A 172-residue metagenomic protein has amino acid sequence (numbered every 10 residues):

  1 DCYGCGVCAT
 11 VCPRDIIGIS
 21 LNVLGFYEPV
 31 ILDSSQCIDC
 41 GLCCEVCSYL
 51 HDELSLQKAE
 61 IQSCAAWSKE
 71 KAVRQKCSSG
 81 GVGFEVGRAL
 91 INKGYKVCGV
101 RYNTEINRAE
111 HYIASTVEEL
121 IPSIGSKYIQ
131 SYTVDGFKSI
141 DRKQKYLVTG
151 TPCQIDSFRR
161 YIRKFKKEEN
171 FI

Functional and structural regions predicted by a protein language model:
D1-C2, L32-I38, K143-Y146: Immediate flanking context of iron-sulfur cluster ligation sites
D1-G4, C8, D39, C43 (+3 more regions): General structural feature for long, well-ordered alpha-helical segments within catalytic domains of soluble enzymes
C2, F26-E28, E169-I172: A broad structural signal for short, well-ordered beta-strand segments within beta-sheet-rich domains
V7-E28, G41-A59: Iron-sulfur cluster-binding cysteine motifs and their immediate structural context in ferredoxin-like electron-transfer
N22, L32-S34, L50, V100-Y102: Acidic/polar N-terminal loop/beta-strand segments that form early-domain functional surfaces
C37-C40, Y112-I113: Glycine-rich loop at the start of a catalytic domain that most often binds anionic cofactors/ligands
H51-I172: Iron-sulfur-associated redox domains of electron-transfer enzymes in respiratory and anaerobic energy metabolism
